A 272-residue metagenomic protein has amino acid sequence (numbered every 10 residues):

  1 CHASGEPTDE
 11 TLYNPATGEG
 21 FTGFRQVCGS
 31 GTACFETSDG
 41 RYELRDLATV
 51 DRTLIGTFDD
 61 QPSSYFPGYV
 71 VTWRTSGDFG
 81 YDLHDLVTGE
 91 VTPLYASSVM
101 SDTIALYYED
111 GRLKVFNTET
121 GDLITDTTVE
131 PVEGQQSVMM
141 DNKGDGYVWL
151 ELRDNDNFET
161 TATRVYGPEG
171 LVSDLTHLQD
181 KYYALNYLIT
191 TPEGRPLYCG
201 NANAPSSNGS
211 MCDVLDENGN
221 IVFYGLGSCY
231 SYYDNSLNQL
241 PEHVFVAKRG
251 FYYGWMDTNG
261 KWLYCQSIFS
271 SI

Functional and structural regions predicted by a protein language model:
C1-I272: Residue-level detector of conserved, function-critical positions
